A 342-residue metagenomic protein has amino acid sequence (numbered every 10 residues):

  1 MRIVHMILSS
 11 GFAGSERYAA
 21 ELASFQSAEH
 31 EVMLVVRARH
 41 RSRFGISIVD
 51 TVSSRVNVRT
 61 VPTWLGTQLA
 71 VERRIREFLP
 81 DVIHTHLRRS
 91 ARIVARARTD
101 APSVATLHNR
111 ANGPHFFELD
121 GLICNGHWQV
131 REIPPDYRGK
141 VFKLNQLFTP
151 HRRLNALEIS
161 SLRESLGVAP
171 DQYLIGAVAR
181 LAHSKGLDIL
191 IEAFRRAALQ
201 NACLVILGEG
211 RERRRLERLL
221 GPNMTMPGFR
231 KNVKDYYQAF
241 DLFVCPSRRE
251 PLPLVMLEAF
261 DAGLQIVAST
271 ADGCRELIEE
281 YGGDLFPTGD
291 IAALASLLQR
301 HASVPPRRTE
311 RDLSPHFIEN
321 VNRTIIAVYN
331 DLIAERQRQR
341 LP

Functional and structural regions predicted by a protein language model:
H5-T67: N-terminal strand-loop element at the rim of the active site of nucleotide-sugar-dependent glycosyltransferases
A13-S24, Y173, A177-R196, R211-R214: A conserved mid-protein helix/loop that constitutes part of the nucleotide-sugar donor-binding site
G14, V304-Q337: A charged, aromatic-enriched C-terminal amphipathic alpha-helix characteristic of glycosyltransferases across folds
T63-G66, T85-A91, L107: Short His-centered aromatic/hydrophobic patch
D120-A156: Donor nucleotide-sugar binding/catalytic pocket of nucleotide-sugar-dependent glycosyltransferases
F229, R248: Aromatic "clamp/platform" in nucleotide-sugar-dependent glycosyltransferases that forms part of the donor/acceptor
Q265-A268: Short hydrophobic beta-strand element within catalytic cores of glycosyltransferases and related nucleotide-activated
E280-A292, Q299-S303: Conserved acidic donor-binding segment of nucleotide-sugar-dependent glycosyltransferases
